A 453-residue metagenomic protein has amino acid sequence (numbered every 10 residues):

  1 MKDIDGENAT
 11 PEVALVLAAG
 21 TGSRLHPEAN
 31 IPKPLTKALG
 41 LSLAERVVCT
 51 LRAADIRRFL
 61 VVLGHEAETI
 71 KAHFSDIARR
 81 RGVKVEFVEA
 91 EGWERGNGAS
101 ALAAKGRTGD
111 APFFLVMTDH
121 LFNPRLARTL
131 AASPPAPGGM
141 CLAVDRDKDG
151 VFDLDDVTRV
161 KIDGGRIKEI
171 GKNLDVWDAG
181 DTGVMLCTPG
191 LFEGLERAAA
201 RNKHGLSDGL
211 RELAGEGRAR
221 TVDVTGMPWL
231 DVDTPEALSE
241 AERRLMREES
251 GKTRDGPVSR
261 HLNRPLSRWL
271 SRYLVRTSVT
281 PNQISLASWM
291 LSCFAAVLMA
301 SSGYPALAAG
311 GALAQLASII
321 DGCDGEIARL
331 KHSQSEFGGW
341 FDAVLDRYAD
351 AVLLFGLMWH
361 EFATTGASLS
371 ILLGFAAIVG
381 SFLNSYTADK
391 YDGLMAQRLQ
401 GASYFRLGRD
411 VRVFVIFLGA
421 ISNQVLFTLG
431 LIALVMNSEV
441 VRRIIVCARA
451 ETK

Functional and structural regions predicted by a protein language model:
M1-V16, T36-K37, L41-F113: Conserved N-terminal catalytic core of the sugar/cofactor nucleotidyltransferase
K2-A14, V176-W269, F427-G430: Conserved alpha/beta core of the MobA/IspD/sugar-nucleotide pyrophosphorylase nucleotidyltransferase superfamily
E12-P27: A phosphate-binding catalytic loop at a beta-strand-loop-alpha-helix junction that coordinates phosphoryl groups
F74, N123-S207, L372-A376: Conserved core of the sugar-phosphate nucleotidyltransferase
A111-L121: Short beta-strand-to-loop acidic/aromatic patch adjacent to the donor-nucleotide binding site
R159-E169, V224, S250-L270, A343-K453: A feature for the membrane-embedded catalytic helix bundles of lipid/isoprenoid biosynthetic enzymes
E236-A237, E242-A312, I319, R442-K453: Topogenic membrane-insertion module of multi-pass membrane proteins
A309-M358, T387-Y391: Acidic (Asp/Glu-rich) catalytic motifs at the cytosolic membrane interface
